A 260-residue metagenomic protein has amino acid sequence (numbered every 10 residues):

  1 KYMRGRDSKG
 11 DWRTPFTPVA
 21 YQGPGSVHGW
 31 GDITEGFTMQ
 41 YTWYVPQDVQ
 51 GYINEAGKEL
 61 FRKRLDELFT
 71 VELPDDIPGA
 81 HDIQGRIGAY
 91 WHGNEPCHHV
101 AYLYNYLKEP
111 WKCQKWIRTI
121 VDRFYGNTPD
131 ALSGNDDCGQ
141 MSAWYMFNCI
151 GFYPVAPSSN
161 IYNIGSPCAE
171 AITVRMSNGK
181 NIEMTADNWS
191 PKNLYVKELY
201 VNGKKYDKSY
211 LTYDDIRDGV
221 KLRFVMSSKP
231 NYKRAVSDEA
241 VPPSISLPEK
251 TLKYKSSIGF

Functional and structural regions predicted by a protein language model:
K1-E183, N188, D214, K221: Active-site core of glycosidic bond-cleaving carbohydrate-active enzymes
W111, G126, A156, N163-F260: Beta-rich accessory regions
